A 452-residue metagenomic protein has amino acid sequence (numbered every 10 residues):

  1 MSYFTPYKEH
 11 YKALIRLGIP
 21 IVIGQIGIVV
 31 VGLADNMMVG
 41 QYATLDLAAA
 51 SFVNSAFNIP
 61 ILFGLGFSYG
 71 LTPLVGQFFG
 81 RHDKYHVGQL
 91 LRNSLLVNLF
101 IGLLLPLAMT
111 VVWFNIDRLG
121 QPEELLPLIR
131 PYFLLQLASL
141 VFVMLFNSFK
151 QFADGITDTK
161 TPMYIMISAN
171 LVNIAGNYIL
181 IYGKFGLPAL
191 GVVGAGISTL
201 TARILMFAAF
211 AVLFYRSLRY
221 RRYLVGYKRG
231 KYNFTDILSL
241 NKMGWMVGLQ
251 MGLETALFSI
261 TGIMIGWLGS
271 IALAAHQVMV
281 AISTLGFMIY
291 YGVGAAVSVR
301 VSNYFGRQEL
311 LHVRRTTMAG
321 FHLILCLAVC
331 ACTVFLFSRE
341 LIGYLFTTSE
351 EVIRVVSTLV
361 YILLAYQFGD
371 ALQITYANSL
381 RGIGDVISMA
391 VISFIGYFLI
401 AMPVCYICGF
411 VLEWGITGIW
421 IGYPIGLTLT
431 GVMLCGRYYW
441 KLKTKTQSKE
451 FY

Functional and structural regions predicted by a protein language model:
M1-I21, V75-V141, L187-W245, V301-Y366 (+1 more regions): Short alpha-helical transmembrane segments in multi-pass integral membrane proteins
K12, G27-I28, G64, L104-L105 (+8 more regions): Alpha-helical transmembrane segments of multi-pass membrane transport proteins
R16-D35, L135, F146, A169 (+5 more regions): Transmembrane helical elements of multi-pass membrane transporters/channels
I21, Q25, N36-M37, P73 (+16 more regions): Transmembrane alpha-helix boundary and packing residues in multipass membrane permease domains and related
I26, V30-A48, I116-E123, I179-L190 (+4 more regions): Helix-terminus/linker motif at the lipid-water interface of multi-pass membrane proteins
T44-S55, I129, F133, G196 (+3 more regions): Small-residue hotspots at the loop-to-helix junctions and early N-terminal turns of transmembrane alpha-helices
L47-V111, V143-P162, G262, A275-F337 (+1 more regions): Small-residue-rich hydrophobic transmembrane alpha-helices
S68, T72, Q136-D154, P162-N170 (+6 more regions): Short runs within selected transmembrane alpha-helices of multi-pass transporters and secretion channels
